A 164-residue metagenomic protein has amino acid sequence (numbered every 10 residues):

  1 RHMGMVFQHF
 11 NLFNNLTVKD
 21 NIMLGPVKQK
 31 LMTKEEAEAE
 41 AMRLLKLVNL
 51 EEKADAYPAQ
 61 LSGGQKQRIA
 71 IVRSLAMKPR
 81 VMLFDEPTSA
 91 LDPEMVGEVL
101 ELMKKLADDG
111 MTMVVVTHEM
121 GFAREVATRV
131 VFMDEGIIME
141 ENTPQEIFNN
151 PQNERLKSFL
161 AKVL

Functional and structural regions predicted by a protein language model:
R1-P144: ABC family nucleotide-binding domain
F132, E141, Q145-L164: C-terminal boundary and immediately downstream tail of ABC-type ATPase nucleotide-binding domains
